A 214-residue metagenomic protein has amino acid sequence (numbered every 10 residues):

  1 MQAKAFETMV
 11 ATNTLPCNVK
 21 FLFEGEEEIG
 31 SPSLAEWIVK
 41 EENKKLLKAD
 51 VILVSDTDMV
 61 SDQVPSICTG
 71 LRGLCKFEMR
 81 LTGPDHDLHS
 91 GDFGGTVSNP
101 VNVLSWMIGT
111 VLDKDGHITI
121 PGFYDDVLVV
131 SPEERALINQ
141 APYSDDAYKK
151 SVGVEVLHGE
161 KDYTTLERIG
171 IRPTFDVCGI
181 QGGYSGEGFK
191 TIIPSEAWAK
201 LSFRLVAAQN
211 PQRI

Functional and structural regions predicted by a protein language model:
M1-G30, F77-L81, G94-K114, L201: Alpha-helical metal-binding/catalytic segments enriched in His/Glu/Asp
M1-G70: Acidic/histidine-rich catalytic neighborhood of metal-dependent amide-processing enzymes
F21, T174-L205: Glycine/acidic-rich beta-strand-loop module
G25-E26, S55-D58, L81-P84, I180-G182: Fold-independent oxyanion-binding glycine-rich loops and adjacent beta-strand/coil segments at enzyme active sites
K44-K45, V60, T69, S90-G182 (+2 more regions): Acidic-enriched catalytic cores of C-N bond-cleaving enzymes acting on peptides and small amides
V54, E78-R80, T119, D176-G179 (+1 more regions): Structured core elements
S66-T82: Flexible glycine/proline-rich, aromatic-decorated loop/lid segments
D85-G91, G186-E187: Short small-residue beta-strand/loop micro-motif enriched in glycine and branched aliphatics
